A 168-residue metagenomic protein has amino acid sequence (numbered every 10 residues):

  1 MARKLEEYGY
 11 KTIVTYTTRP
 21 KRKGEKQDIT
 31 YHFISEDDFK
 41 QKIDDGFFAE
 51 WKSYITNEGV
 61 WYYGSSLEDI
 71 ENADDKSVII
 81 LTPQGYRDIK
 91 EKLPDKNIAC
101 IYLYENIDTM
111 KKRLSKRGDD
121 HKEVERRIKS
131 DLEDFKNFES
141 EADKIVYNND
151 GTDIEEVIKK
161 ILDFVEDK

Functional and structural regions predicted by a protein language model:
M1-R3: Post-Walker A alpha-helix
Y8-R22: Short beta-strand-centered segment that lines the nucleotide-binding/catalytic pocket of NTP-utilizing
Y10, P94-A99, S140-A142: Short glycine-/polar-rich loops that comprise or flank the Walker A/P-loop and associated switch/sensor motifs
I13, H32, A99-I101, K144-Y147: Hydrophobic/aromatic beta-strand patches that form the interior of the parallel beta-sheet core in alpha/beta enzyme
R19-S77, P83: ATP-dependent small-molecule kinase phosphotransfer cores that center on conserved nucleotide phosphate-binding segments
K23, R87-I89, D108-R113, I154-V157: Switch/connector loops and helix/strand junctions flanking conserved nucleotide-binding motifs in nucleotide-processing
V78-P83, L93-R117: Conserved phosphate-donor/acceptor-positioning beta-strand/loop module used by diverse small-molecule
K112-D119, K136-K168: NTP-dependent small-molecule kinase module
